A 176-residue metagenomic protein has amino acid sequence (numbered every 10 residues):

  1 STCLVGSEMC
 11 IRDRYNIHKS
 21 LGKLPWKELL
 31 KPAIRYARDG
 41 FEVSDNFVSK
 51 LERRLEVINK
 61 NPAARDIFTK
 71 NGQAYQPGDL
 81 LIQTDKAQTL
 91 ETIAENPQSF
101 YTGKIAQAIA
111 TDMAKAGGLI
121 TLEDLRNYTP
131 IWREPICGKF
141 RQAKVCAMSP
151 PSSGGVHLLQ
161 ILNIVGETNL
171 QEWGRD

Functional and structural regions predicted by a protein language model:
S1-G6, I11: Single conserved hydrophobic/aromatic residue that forms the stacking wall/gate of nucleotide- or nucleobase-binding
T2-L4, S99, G138, P151: Short glycine- and Lys/Arg-enriched binding-loop motifs that mark or flank ligand-binding interfaces
E8, L81-T84, S153-V156: Aromatic- and histidine-enriched alpha-helix N-cap/loop-to-helix transition segments that scaffold the rims
I17-V145: Long, well-ordered, tryptophan-enriched scaffold segments
I136-G138, K144-D176: Internal alpha/beta scaffold segment
